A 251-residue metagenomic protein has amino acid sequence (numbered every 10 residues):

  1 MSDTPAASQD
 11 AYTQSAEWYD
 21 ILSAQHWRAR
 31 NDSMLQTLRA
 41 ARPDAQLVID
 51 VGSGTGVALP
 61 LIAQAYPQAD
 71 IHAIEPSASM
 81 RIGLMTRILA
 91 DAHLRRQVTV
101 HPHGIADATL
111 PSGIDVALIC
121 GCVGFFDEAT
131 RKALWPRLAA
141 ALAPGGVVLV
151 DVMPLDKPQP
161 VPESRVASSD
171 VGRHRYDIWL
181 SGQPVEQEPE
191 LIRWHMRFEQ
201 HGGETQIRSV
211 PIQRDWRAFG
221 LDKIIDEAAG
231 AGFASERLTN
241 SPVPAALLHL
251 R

Functional and structural regions predicted by a protein language model:
Y19-M34: Conserved SAM-binding loop and adjacent beta-strand
A45-G54: Conserved class I S-adenosyl-L-methionine
G56-D107: Class I SAM-dependent methyltransferase SAM/SAH-binding core
T109-A117: A short acidic, Gly/Pro-enriched loop at the edge of an enzyme's catalytic core that lines a small-molecule cofactor
K132-P144: A short glycine-rich, Lys/Arg-flanked "PGG" loop and its adjoining helix->strand segment in the class I
G145-V152: Conserved beta-strand signature within the Rossmann-like core of class I S-adenosyl-L-methionine
V152-F219: SAM-dependent methyltransferase
R217-R251: C-terminal lobe and adjacent flexible extensions of AdoMet/dcAdoMet transferase-like proteins
